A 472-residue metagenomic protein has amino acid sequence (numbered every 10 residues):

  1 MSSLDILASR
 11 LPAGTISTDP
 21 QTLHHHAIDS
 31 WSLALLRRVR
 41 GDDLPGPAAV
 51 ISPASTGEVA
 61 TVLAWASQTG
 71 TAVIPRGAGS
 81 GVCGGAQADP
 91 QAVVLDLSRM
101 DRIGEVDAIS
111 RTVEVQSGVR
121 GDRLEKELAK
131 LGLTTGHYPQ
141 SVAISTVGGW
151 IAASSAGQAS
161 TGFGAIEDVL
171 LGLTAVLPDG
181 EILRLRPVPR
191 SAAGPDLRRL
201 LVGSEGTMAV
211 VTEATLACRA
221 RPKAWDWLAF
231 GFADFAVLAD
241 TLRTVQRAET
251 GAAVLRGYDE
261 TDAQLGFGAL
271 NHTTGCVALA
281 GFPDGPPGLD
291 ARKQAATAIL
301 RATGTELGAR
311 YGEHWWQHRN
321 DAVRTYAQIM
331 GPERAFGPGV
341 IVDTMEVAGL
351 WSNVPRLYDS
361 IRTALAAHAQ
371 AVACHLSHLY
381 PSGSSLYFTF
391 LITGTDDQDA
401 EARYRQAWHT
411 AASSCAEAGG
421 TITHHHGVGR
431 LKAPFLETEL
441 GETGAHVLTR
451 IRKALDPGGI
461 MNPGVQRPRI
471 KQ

Functional and structural regions predicted by a protein language model:
M1-A64, G81-R111, E260-A269, H314-V342 (+3 more regions): N-terminal flexible segment immediately upstream of the FAD-binding catalytic core in FAD-dependent oxidoreductases
P12-A13, A416-V428, R452-K453, P457-M461: Alpha-helix capping/hinge segments and adjacent helical runs
S17-L36, A220, D226, G231-T410 (+2 more regions): C-terminal substrate-recognition/cap domain of FAD-linked oxidoreductases
R102-R256, I460, Q472: FAD-binding subdomain of flavoenzyme oxidoreductases
E181, K432-Q472: Activity-critical C-terminal alpha-helical subdomain
